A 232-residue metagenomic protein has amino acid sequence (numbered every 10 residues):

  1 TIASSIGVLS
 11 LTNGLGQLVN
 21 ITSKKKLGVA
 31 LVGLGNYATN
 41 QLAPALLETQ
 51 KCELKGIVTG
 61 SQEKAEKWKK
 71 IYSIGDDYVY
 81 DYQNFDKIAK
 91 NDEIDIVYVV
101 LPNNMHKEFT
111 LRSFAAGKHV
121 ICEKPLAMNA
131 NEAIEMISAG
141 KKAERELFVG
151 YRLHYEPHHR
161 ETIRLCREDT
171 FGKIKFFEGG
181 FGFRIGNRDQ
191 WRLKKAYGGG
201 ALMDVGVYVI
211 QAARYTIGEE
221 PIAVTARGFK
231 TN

Functional and structural regions predicted by a protein language model:
T1-L18: N-terminal export signals
G28-N40: Glycine-rich adenosine-cofactor-binding loop
Y37, L153-N232: Predominantly a Rossmann-like dinucleotide-binding segment in NAD(P)-dependent oxidoreductases
T49-Y72: NAD(P)-binding Rossmann-fold cofactor-contacting core
W68-D76, A139-A143: Short, conserved SAM-binding/catalytic segment of Class I S-adenosyl-L-methionine-dependent methyltransferases
D77-A139: Beta-loop-alpha module in the N-terminal Rossmann-like domain of NAD(P)-dependent dehydrogenases, especially those
E135-R152, G172-G179: Rossmann-fold dehydrogenase core element
